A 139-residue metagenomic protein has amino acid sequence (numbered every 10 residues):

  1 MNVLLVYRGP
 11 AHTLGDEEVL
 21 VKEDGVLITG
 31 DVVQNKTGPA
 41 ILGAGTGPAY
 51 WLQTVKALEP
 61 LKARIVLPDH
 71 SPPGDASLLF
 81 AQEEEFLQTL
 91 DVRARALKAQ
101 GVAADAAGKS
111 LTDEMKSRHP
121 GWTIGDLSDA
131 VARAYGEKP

Functional and structural regions predicted by a protein language model:
M1-A57: Catalytic core of the metallo-beta-lactamase
E18, I41, G47-P48, L87-Q88 (+2 more regions): Alpha-helix boundary/interfacial micro-motifs
Q34, P73, D105: Short, electropositive, low-hydrophobicity segments enriched in small/polar residues
Q34-G38, V92, T112, K116: A broad detector of the eukaryotic-type serine/threonine protein kinase catalytic domain
A49-V102, S110: Divalent-metal (often Zn2+) His-rich catalytic cores of metallo-beta-lactamase-fold enzymes
A99-P139: C-terminal regulatory/interaction regions
